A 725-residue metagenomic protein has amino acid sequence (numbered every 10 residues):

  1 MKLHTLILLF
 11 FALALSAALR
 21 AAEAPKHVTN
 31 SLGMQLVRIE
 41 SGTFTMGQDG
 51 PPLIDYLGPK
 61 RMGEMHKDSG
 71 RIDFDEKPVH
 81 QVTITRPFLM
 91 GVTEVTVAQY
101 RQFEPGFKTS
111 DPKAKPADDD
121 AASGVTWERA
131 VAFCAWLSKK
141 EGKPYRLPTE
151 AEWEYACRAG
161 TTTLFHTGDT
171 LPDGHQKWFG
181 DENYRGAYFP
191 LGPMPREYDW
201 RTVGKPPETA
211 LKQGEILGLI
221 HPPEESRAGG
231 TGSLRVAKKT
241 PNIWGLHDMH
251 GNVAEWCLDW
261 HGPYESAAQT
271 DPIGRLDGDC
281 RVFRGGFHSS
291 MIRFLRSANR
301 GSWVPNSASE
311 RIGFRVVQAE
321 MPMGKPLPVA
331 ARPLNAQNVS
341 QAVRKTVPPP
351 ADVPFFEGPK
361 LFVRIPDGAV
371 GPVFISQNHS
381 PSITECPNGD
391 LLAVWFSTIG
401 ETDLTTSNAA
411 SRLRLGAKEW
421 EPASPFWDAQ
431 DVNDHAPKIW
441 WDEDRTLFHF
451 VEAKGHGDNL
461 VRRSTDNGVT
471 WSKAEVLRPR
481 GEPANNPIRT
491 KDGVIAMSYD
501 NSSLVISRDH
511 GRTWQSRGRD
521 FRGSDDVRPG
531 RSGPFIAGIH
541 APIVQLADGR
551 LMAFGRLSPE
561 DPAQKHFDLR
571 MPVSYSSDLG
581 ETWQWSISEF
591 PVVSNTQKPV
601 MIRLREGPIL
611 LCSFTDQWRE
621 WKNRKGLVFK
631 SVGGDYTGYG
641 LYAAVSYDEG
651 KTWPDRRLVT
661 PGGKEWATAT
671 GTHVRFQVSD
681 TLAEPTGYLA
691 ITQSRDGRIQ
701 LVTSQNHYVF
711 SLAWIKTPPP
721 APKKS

Functional and structural regions predicted by a protein language model:
M1-I7: Bacterial N-terminal signal peptides that target proteins for export
I7-S16: Bacterial N-terminal signal peptides
A17-A21: Boundary at the C-terminal end of the N-terminal hydrophobic targeting segment
V28-T109, T126-E128, G251: A short glycine-rich, aromatic-capped structural motif
T45, I54-I72, P116-S297: Functional-site microenvironments in short loops/helix caps that host divalent-cation chemistry
G50, V95, G160-T161, D259-H261 (+1 more regions): Acidic glycine-/aspartate-rich tracts in secreted/extracellular proteins
E310-M323: Short, structured beta-strand segments at or near domain termini in extracellular proteins/domains
P328-S725: Asp-box/BNR beta-propeller blade signature and adjacent active/binding-site loops in extracellular glycan-interacting
